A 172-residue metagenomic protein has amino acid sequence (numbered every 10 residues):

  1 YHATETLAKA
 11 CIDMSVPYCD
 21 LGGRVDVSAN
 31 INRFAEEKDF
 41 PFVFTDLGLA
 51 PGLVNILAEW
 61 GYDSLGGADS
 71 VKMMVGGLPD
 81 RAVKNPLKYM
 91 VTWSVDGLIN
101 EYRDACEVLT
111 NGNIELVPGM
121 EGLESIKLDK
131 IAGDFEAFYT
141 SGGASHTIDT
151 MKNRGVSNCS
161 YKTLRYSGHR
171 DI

Functional and structural regions predicted by a protein language model:
Y1-H2, G142: Residue-level recognition of alpha-helix initiation/capping sites
H2-A3, V25, P51, P79: Glycine-rich nucleotide phosphate-binding loop and flanking beta-alpha elements of Rossmann-like dinucleotide-binding
A3-P17, L21-T45: Rossmann-fold NAD(P)-binding glycine/threonine-rich loop
V27, G52, I56, L116: Short, electropositive, low-hydrophobicity segments enriched in small/polar residues
D39-P79: Adenosine-phosphate binding glycine-rich loop
S64-I172: C-terminal catalytic/substrate-binding lobe primarily of soluble NAD(P)-dependent oxidoreductases
